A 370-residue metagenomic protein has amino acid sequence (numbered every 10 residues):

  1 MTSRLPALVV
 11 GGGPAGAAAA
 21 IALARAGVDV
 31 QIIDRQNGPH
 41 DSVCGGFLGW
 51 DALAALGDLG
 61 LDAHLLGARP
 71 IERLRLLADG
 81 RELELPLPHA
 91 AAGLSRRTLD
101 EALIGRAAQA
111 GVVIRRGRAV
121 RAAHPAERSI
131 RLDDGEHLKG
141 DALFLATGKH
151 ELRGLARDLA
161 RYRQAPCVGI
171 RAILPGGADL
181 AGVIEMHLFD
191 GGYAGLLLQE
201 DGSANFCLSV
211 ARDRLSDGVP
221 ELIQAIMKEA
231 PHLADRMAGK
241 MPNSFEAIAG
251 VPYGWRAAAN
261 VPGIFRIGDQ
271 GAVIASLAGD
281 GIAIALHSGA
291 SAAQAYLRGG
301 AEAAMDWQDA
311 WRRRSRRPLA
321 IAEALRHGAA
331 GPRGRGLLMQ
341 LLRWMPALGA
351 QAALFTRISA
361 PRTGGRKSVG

Functional and structural regions predicted by a protein language model:
T2-A15: Beta1/beta-strand and adjacent pyrophosphate-binding region of the FAD-binding site in flavoprotein oxidoreductases
V10, A24-C44: Glycine-rich FAD pyrophosphate-binding loop
V10, L145-A146, R266: Redox-cofactor binding/interface segments in oxidoreductases and associated redox assembly factors
G13-P14, G38-P39, A283: Residue-level detector of alpha-helix initiation sites
L53, G57-I104: A conserved beta-strand/loop capping segment in the N-terminal third of enzymes that catalyze redox or closely related
R106-R236: Predominantly flavin-linked oxidoreductase catalytic cores and closely associated redox partners
R214-I284, S288-A295, A301: FAD/FMN-dependent oxidoreductases across multiple families
Q294-G370: C-terminal helical "tail/cap" subdomain of flavin- and related membrane-associated enzymes
